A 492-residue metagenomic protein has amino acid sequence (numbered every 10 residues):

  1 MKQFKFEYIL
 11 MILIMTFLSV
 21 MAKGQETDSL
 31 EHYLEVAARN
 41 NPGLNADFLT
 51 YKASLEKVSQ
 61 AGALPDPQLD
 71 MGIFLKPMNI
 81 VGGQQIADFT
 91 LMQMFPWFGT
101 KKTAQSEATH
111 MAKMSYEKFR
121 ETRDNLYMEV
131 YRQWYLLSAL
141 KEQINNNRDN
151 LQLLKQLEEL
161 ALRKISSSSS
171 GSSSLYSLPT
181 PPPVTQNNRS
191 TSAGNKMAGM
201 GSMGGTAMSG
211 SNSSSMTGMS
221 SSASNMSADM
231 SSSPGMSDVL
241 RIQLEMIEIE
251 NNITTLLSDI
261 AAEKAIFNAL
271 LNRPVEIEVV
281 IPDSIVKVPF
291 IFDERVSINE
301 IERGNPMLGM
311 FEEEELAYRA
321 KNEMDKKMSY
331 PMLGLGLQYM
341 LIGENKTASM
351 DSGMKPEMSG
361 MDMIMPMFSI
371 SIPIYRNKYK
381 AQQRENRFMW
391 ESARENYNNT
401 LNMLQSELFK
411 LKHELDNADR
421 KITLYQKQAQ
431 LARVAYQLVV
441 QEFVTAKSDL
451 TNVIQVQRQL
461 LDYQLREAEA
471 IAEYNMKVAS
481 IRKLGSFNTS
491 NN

Functional and structural regions predicted by a protein language model:
M1-L30, T489-N492: Bacterial Sec-dependent N-terminal signal peptides
K2-Q3, N125-E302, E414: Periplasmic alpha-helical coiled-coil/stalk elements that build and connect Gram-negative outer-membrane
A22-I73, M94-F95, T103, M128 (+8 more regions): Bacterial Sec-pathway N-terminal export signals of envelope proteins
E26, D70-T100, A104, P182-N225 (+3 more regions): Small/polar, glycine/serine/threonine/aspartate-rich low-complexity segments that form flexible
P42-A46, Y135-Q156, M246-I260, L308 (+2 more regions): Amphipathic, heptad-repeat-like alpha-helical segments
N45-L49, G62, P96-L126, G309-M310 (+3 more regions): Sec/SRP-type N-terminal targeting helices
T109, M236-L244, L450-R458: Short, charged, amphipathic alpha-helical segments
K155, N187-A198, N251-R273, Q430-F487: Short segments within alpha-helical structural elements
